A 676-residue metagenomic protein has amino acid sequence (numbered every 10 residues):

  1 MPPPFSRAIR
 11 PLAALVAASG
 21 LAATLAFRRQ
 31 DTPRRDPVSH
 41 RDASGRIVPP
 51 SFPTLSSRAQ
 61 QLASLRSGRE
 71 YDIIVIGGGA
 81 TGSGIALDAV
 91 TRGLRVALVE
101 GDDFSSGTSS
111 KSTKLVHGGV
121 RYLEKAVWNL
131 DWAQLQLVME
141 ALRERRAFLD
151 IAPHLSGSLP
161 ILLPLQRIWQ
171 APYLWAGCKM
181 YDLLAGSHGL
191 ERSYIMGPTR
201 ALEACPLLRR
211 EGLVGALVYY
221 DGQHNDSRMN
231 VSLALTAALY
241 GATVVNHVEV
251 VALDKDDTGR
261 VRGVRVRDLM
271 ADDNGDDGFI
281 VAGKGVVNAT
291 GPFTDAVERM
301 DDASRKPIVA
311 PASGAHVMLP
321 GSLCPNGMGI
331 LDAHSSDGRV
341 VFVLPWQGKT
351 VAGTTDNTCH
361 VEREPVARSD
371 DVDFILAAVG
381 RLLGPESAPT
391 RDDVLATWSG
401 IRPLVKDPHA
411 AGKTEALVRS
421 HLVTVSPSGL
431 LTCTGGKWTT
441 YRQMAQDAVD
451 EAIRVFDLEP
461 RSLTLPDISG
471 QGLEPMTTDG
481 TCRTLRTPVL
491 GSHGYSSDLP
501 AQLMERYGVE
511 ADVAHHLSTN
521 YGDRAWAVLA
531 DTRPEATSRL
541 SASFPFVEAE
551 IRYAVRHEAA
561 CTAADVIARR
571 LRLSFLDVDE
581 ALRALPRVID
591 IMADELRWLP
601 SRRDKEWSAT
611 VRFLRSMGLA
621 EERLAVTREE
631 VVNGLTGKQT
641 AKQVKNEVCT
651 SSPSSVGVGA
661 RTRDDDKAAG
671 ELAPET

Functional and structural regions predicted by a protein language model:
P2-I73, T91-R92, V658, G670: Extreme N-terminal leader/targeting segments of oxidoreductases
R35-V38, I47, A237, A296-V317: Glycine-rich beta-alpha-beta "Rossmann" dinucleotide-binding loop(s) and their flanking helix/strand
R69-Y71, D273-G285: Core beta-strand elements of the Rossmann-like FAD/NAD(P) dinucleotide-binding domain in flavoenzyme oxidoreductases
E70-L98: N-terminal Rossmann-like FAD-binding beta1-loop-alpha1 element of flavoenzymes
V90-S112: Glycine-rich FAD pyrophosphate-binding loop
D102, L155-S158, L162, Q166-K179 (+13 more regions): C-terminal accessory subdomains/tails of enzymes that are appended
S105-V138, L208: Glycine-rich active-site loop/strand segments that organize a redox cofactor
N246-R262: A conserved short coil-to-beta-strand element within the FAD-binding core of flavoproteins
